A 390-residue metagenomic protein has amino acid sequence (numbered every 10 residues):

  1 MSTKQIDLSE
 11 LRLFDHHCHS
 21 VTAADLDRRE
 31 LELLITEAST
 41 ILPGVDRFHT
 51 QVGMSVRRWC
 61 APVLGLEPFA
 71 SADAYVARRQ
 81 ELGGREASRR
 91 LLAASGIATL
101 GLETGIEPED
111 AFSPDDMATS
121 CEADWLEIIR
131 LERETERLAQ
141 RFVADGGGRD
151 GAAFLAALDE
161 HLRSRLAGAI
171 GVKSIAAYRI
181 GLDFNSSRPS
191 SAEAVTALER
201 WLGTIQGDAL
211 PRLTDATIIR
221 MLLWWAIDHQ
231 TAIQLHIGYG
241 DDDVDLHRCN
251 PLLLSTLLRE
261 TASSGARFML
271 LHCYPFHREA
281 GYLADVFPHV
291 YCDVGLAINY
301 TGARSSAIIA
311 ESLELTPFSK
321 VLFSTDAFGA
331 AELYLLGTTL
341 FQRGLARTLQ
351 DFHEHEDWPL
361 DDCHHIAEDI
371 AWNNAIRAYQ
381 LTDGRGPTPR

Functional and structural regions predicted by a protein language model:
M1-H16, A23, R28-R29, L33-L66 (+4 more regions): Mid-to-C-terminal alpha-helical segments outside catalytic/metal-binding sites
F14-V21, H236, H272: Histidine-centered divalent metal-coordination motifs
H17, L100, V172, H236 (+3 more regions): Divalent metal-coordination and catalytic microenvironments
R29-C121, E127, A153-A167: Alpha-helical scaffold segments that flank or form the walls of functional sites
R90-A94, F112-I128, H161-G168, W225-D228 (+3 more regions): Acidic (Asp/Glu)-rich catalytic clusters
A118-A209: Metal-coordinating catalytic core of metallo-dependent amide/deamination hydrolases
A167-R278: Divalent metal-binding pocket/active-site signature
T256-L258, S264-R390: H/E-rich (His + Asp/Glu) clusters that bind or coordinate divalent metals
